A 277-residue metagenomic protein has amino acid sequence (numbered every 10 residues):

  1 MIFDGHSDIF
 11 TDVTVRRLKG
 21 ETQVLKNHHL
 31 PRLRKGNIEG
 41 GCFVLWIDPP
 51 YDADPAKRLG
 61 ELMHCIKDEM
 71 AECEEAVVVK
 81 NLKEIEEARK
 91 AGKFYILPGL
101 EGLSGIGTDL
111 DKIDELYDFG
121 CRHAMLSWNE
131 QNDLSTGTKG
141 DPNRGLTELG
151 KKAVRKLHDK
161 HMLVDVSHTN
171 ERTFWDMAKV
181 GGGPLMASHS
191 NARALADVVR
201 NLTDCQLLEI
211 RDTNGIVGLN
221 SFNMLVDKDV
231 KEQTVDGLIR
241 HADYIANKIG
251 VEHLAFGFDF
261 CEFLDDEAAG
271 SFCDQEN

Functional and structural regions predicted by a protein language model:
M1-N143, D197-F256, F260-N277: N-terminal hydrophobic targeting/anchoring segments and the immediately downstream early-domain regions of hydrolases
G105, D118-N201: Divalent metal-binding pocket/active-site signature
